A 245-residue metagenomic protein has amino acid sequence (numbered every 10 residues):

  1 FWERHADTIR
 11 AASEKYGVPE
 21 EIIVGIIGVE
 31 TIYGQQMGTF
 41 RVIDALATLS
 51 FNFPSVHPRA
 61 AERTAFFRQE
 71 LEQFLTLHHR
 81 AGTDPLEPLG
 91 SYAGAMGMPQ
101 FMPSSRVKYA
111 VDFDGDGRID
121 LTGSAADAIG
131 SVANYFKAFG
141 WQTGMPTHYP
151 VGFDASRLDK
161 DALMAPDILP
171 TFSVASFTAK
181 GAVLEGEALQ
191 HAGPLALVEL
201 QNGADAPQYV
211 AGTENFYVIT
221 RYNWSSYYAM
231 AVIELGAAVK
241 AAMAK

Functional and structural regions predicted by a protein language model:
F1-I32, T39-F40, L49-A65, E70: Export/targeting segments at the very N-terminus of extracytoplasmic proteins
E3, D7-R10, V24, D44 (+4 more regions): Solvent-exposed, polar/charged alpha-helical surfaces in well-ordered, non-transmembrane soluble domains, broadly
T31-R41, N52-H57, R80-L86, Q100 (+2 more regions): Secretory-pathway/luminal and periplasmic proteins that interact with or process carbohydrate-rich
I43-S55, M96-V111, V132: Substrate-binding/active-site groove segments that recognize and process beta-1,4-linked N-acetyl-hexosamine
N52-G94, P99-Q100: Phosphate/pyrophosphate-binding betaalpha-module
L89, T143-G152: Short acidic alpha-helical/loop segments enriched in Asp/Glu that coordinate divalent cations
D112-L121: Acidic, glycine-anchored loop motifs typical of Ca2+
D154-K245: C-terminal soluble interaction/assembly domains
